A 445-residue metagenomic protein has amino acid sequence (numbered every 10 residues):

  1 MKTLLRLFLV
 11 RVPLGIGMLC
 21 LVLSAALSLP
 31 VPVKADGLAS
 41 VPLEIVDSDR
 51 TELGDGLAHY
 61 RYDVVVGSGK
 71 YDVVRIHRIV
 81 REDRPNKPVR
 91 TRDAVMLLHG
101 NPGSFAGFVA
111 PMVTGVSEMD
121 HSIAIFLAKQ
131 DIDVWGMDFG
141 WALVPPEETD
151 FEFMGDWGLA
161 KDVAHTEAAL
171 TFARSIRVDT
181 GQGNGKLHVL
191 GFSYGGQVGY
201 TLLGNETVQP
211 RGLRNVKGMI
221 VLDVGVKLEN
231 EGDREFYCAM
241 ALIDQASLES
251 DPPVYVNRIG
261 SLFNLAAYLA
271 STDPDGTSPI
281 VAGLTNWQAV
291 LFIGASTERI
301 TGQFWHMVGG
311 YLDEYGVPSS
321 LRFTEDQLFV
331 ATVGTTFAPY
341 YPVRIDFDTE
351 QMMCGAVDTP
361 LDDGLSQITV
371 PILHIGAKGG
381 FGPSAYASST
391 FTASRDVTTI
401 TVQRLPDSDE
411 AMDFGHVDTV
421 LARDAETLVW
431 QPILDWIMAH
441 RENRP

Functional and structural regions predicted by a protein language model:
L38-R90: N-terminal cap/lid segment of alpha/beta-hydrolase-fold proteins
D83-D138: Short, surface-exposed "cap/lid" segments of acyl-processing enzymes
M154-D179: Alpha/beta-hydrolase active-site loop
L190-G195, G199: Gly/Ala-rich beta-loop-alpha elbow adjacent to hydrolase catalytic centers
I220-E229: Active-site nucleophile loop of the alpha/beta-hydrolase fold
R234-A385: Alpha/beta-hydrolase
I375-F414: Conserved loop-alpha-helix segment in the C-terminal half of the alpha/beta-hydrolase fold that carries the catalytic
I400-P445: Catalytic active-site module of serine/aspartate enzymes centered on a nucleophile-bearing elbow/loop
